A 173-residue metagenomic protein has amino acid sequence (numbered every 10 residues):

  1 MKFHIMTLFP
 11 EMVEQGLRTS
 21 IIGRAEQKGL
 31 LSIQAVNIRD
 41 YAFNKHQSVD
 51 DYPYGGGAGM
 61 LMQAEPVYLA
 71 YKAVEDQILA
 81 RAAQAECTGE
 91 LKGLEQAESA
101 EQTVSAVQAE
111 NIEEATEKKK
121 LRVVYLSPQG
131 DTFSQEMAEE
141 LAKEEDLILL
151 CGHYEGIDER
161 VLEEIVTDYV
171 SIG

Functional and structural regions predicted by a protein language model:
M1-E75: N-terminal nucleotide/polyanion-binding subdomain common to many enzyme families
S20-R24, E139-A142, E164-I165: Short, solvent-exposed amphipathic alpha-helical segments in soluble enzyme and RNA/protein-processing domains
V36-I38, L126-P128, I172: Conserved beta-strand termini and adjacent loop/short-helix elements that scaffold enzyme active sites in alpha/beta
N37-S48, Q135, E139, E164-T167: Short, hydrophobic/aliphatic alpha-helical segments
Q63-A82, N111-H153: S-adenosyl-L-methionine/SAH cofactor-binding core of RNA-modifying enzymes
A80-T116: Intrinsically disordered, low-complexity tandem-repeat regions
Y154-L162: Short, glycine/polar-rich helix-capping loops at beta-to-alpha or helix-loop-helix junctions that flank or form
T167-G173: A contiguous pocket-lining binding segment that forms or flanks enzyme active sites
